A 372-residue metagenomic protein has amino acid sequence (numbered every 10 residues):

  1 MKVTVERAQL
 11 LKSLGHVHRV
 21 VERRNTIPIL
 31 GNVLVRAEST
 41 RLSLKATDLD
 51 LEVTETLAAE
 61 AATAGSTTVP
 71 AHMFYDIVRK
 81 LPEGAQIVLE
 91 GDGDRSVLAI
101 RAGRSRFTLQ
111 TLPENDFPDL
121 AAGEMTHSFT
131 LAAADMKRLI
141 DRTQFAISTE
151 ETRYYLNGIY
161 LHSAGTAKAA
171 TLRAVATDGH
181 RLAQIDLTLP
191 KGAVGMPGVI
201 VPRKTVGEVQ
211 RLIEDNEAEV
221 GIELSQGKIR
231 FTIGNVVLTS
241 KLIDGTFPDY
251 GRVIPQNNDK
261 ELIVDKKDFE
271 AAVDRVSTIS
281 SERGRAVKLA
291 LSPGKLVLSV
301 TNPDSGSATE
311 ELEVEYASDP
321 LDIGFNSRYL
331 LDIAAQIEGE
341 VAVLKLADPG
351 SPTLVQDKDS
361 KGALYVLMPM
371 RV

Functional and structural regions predicted by a protein language model:
M1-V372: Structural preference for solvent-exposed beta-strand-turn elements and adjacent flexible terminal/loop segments within
